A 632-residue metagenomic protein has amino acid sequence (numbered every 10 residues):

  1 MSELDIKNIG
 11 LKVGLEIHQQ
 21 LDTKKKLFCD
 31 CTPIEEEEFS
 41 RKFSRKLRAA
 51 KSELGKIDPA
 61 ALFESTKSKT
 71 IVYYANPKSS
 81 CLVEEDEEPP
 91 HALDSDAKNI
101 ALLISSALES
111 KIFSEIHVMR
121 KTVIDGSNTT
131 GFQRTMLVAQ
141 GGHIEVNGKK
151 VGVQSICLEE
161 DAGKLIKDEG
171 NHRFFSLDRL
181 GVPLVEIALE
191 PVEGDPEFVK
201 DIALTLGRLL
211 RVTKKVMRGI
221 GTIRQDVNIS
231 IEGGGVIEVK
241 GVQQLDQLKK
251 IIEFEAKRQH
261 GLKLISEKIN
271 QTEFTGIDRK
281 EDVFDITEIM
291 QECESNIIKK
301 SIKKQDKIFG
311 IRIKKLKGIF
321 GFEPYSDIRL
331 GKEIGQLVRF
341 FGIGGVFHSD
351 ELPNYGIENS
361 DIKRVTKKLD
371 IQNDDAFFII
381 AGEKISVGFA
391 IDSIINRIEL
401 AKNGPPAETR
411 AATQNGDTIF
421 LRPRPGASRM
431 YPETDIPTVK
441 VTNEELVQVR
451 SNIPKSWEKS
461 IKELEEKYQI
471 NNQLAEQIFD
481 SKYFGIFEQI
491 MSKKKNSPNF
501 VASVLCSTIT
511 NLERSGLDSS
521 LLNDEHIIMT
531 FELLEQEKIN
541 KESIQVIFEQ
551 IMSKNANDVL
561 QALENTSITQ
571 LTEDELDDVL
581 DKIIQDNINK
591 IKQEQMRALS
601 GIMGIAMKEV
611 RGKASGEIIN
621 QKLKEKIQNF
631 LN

Functional and structural regions predicted by a protein language model:
M1-N452, K493, Q628: Basic, nucleic-acid-interacting segments
T222-G233, S301-I311, N359-I371, R429 (+3 more regions): Core structural elements
A401, M430, P498, T508-L521 (+3 more regions): M16/insulysin-pitrilysin zinc metalloprotease superfamily fold
K440-I478: Alpha-helical interaction elements
I461-E465, E488-S492, T510, I528-E532 (+3 more regions): Amphipathic alpha-helical segments within well-ordered protein domains
L474, N496-L505, H526, I539-S543 (+4 more regions): Residue-level detector of well-ordered alpha-helical segments, enriched for hydrophobic/aromatic packing positions
S519-I528, K541-E609: Strongly charged, low-complexity linkers/loops
R597-N632: Short, amphipathic C-terminal "tail helix"
